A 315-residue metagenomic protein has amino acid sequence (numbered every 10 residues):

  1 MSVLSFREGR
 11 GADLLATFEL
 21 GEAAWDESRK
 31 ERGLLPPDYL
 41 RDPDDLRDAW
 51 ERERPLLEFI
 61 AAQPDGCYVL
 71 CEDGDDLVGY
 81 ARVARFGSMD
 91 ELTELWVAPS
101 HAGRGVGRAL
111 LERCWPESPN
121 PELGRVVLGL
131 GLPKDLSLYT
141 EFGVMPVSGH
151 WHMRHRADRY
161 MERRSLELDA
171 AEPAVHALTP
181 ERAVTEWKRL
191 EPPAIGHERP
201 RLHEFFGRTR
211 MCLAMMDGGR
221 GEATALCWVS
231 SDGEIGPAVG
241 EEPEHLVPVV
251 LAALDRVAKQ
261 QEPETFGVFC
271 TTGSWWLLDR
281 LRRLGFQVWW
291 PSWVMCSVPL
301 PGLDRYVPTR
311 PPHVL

Functional and structural regions predicted by a protein language model:
G11-D38, M161, L166-D169, P180-L190 (+1 more regions): A short, well-structured alpha-helix characteristic of acyl/acetyltransferase catalytic modules
T17, E122, E141-E234: Amide-forming acyltransferase catalytic core, primarily the GNAT-like/NAT-type and related acyltransferase folds
G21-Y68, L190-C212: Active-site rim helix/loop that mediates acceptor-substrate recognition in acyltransferases
Y68-L70, D75-A84, E91-W96, R220-P237: Conserved beta-strand in the GNAT
L92-T93, E117-L132, Q260-T272: Conserved GNAT acetyl-CoA-binding A-motif
E94-V97, G103-E117, L136, T140-E141 (+1 more regions): Conserved acetyl-CoA-binding loop-helix of GNAT-fold acetyltransferases
V126-G129, M145-R159, V288-P299: Conserved catalytic-core motifs of GNAT/GCN5-like acyltransferases
L138-T140, V144, D279-L281: Conserved active-site tyrosine of GNAT-family acetyltransferases
